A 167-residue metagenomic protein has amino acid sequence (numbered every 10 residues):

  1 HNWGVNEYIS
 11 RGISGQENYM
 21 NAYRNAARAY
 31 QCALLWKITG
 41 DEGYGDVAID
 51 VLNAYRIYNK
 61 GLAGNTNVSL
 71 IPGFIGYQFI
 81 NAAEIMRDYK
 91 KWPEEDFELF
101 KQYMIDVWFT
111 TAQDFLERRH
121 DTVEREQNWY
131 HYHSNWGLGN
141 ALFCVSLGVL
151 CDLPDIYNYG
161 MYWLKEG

Functional and structural regions predicted by a protein language model:
H1-E126, Y130, L138, L142: Extracellular glycan-targeting catalytic surfaces
L35, V145-L150: Conserved catalytic-core segments centered on acid/base and nucleophilic motifs
S134-G139, K165: A short mid-domain helix/strand-loop element embedded in enzyme catalytic domains that forms or borders the active-site
G137-N140, V149-C151: Beta-propeller domains
G148-G167: Long, repeat-rich segments with strong aromatic
